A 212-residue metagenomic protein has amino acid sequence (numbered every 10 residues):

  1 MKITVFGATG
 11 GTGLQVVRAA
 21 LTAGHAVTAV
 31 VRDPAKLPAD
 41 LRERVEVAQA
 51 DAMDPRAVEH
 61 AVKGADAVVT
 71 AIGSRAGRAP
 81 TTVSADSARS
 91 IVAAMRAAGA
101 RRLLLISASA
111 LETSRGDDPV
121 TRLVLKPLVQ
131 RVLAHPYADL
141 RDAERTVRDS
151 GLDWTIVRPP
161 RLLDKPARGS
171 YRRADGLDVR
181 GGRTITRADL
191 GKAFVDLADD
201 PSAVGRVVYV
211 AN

Functional and structural regions predicted by a protein language model:
I3-A23: N-terminal Rossmann NAD(P)H-binding glycine-rich loop of SDR-like oxidoreductase domains
V30-A35, D51-A52: N-terminal Rossmann-fold cofactor-binding loop
E43-D66: Conserved Rossmann-fold cofactor-binding substructure of NAD(P)-dependent oxidoreductases
T70, A76-L103, D142: NAD(P)-cofactor binding segment of oxidoreductase domains
A85-S87, D139, V157, I185-V195: Substrate-positioning beta->alpha
T113, P166-Y171, L197-R206: Glycine/proline-rich active-site loop of Rossmann-fold NAD(P)-dependent oxidoreductases
E144-K165: Conserved beta-loop-beta element that borders a ligand/cofactor-binding pocket
T186-N212: Alpha-helical substrate-binding/gating segment
